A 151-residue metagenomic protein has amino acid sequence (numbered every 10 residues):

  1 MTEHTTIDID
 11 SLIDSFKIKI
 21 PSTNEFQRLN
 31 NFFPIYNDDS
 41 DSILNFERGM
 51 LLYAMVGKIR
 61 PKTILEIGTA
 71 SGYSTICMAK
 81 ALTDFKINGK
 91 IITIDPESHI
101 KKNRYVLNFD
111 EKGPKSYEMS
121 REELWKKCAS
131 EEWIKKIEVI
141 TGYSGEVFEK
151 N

Functional and structural regions predicted by a protein language model:
M1-L44: Rossmann-like AdoMet
D38-I43, G49-N151: S-adenosylmethionine/decaboxylated-SAM
